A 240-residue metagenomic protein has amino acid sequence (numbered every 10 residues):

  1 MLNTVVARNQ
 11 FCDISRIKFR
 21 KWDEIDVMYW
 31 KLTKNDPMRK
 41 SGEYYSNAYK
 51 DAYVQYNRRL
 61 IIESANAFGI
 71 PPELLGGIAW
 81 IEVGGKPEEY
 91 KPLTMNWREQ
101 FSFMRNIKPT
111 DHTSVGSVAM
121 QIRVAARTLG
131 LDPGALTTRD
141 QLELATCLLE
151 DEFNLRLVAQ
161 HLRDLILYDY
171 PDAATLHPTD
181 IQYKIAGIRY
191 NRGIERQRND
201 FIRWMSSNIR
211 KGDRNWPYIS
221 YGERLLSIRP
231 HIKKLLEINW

Functional and structural regions predicted by a protein language model:
V5-Q10: Eukaryotic intrinsically disordered, low-complexity, charge-rich
F11-W240: Catalytic glycan-binding domains that act on GlcNAc-containing polysaccharides
